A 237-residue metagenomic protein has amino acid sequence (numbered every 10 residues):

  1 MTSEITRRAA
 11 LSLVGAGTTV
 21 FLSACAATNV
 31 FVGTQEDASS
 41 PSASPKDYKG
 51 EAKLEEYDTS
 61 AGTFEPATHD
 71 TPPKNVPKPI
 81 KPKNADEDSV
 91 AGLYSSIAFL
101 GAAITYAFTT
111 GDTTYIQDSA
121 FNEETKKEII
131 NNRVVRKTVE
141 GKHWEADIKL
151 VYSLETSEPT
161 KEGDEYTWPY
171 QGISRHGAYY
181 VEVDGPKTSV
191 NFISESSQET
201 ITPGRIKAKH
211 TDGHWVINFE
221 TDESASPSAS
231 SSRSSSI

Functional and structural regions predicted by a protein language model:
M1-T2: N-terminal secretory signal peptides that target proteins for export/translocation
I5, N29-E55, E158-I237: Exposed beta-sheet edge and beta->alpha loop/turn motif
R7-L11: N-terminal export leaders
T19, A26-G92: Juxtamembrane and targeting peptides
A24, L100-T109, I116, T202-N218: Primarily hydrophobic membrane-targeting regions of prokaryotic envelope proteins
T68-A146: Core segments of small alpha/beta cavity-forming domains
E140-E158: A short, amphipathic edge element
